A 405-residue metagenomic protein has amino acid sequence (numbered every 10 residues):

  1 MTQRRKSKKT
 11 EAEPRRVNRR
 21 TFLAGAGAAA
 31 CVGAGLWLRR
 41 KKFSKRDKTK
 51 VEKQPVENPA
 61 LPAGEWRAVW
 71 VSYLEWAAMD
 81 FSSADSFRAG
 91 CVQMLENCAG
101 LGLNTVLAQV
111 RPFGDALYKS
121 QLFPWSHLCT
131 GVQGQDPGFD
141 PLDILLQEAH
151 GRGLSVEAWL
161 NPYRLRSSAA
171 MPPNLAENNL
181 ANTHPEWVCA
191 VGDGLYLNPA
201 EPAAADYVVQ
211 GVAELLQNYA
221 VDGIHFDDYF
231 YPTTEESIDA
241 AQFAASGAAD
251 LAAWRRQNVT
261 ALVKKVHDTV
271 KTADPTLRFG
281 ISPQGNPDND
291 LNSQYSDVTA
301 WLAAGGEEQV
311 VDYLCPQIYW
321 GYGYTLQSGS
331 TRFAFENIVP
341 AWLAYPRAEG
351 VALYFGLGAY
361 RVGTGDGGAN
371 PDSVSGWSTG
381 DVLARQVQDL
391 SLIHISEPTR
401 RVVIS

Functional and structural regions predicted by a protein language model:
S7-A28, E397: N-terminal secretory signal peptides and thylakoid transit peptides that target proteins across membranes
T21-R40, S405: N-terminal export signals
G64-W66, W70-S72, W76-F81, Y163-E214: Active-site-adjacent "subsite" loops/lids of carbohydrate-active enzymes
A68, L103-V110, P141-V188, H225: Glycine-rich, aromatic-flanked loop segments that form ligand/cofactor-binding clefts across common enzyme folds
G90-D115: Catalytic domains of carbohydrate-active enzymes, especially glycoside hydrolases
Y118-T130, R164-V191, Y229-G247, D372-S375: Aromatic- and acidic-residue-enriched segments that line the glycan-binding/catalytic groove of carbohydrate-active
G247-G368: Glycoside hydrolase catalytic-domain groove-lining segments
I393-E397, V402-S405: Single conserved hydrophobic/aromatic residue that forms the stacking wall/gate of nucleotide- or nucleobase-binding
